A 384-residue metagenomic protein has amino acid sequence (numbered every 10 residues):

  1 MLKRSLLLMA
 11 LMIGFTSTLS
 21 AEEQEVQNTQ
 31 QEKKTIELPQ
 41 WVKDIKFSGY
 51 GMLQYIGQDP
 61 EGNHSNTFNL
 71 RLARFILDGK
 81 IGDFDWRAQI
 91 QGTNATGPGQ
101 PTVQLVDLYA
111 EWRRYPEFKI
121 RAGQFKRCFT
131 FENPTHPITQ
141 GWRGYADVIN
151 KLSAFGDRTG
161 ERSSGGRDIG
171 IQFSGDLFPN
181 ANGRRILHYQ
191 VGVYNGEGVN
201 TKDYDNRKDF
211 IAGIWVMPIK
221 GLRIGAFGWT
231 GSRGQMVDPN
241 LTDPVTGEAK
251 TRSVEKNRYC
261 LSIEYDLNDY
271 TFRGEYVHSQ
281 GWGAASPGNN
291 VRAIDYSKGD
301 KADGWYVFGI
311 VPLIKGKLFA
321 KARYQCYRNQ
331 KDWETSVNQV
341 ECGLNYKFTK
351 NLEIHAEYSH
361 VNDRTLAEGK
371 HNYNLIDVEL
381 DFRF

Functional and structural regions predicted by a protein language model:
L2-K3, K43, G183, F210 (+2 more regions): Structural motif marking the loop-to-transmembrane transition
L2-M52: N-terminal periplasmic/intermembrane-space "pro-region" immediately following the signal or transit peptide
F15-T16, F84, P287: Hydrophobic alpha-helical membrane context
T16-A21, T29, G79, K151 (+3 more regions): Compositionally biased, intrinsically disordered low-complexity segments
V26, P60-N63, Y109-R113, R121-Q124 (+3 more regions): Outer-membrane beta-barrel pore domains
Q31, I36, Q91, T271-R273 (+1 more regions): Transmembrane beta-barrel domains of bacterial outer-membrane proteins
K34-G196, Y204-I211, W215-I224, F308-K321 (+1 more regions): Outer membrane beta-barrel
N195-N200, V245-E248: Surface-exposed cleft-lining segments at the edges of enzyme active sites
